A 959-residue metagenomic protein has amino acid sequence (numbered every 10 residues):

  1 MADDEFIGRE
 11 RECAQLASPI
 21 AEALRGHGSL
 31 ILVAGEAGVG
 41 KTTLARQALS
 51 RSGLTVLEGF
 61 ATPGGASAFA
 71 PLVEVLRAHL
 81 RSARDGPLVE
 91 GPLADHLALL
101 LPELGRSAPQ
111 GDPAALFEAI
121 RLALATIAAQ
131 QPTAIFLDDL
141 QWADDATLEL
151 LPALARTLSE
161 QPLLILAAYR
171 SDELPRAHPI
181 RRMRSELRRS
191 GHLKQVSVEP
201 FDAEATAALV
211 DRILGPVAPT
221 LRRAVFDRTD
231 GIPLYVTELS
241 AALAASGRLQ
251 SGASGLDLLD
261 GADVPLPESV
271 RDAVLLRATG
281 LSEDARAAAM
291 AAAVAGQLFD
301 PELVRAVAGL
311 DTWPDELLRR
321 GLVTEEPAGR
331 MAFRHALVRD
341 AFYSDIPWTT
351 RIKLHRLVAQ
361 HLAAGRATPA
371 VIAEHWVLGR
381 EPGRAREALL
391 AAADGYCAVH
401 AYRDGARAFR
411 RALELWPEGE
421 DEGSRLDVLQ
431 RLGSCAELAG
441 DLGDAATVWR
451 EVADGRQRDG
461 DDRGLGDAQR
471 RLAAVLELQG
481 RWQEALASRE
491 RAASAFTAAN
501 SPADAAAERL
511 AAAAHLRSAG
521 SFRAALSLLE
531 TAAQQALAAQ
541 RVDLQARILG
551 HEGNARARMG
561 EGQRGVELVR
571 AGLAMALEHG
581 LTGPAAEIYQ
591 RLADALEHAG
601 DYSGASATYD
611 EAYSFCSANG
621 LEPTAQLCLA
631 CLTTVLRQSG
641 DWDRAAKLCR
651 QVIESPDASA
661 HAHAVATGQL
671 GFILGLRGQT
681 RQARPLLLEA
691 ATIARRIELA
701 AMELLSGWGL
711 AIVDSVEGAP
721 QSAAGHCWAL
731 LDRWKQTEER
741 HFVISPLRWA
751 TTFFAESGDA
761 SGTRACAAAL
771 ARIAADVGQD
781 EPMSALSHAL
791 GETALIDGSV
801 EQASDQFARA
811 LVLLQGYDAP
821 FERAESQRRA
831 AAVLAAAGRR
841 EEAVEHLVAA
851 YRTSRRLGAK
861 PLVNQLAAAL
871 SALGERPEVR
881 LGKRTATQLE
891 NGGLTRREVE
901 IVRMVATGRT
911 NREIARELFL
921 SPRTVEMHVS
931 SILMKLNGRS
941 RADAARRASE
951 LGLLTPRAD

Functional and structural regions predicted by a protein language model:
G28-L30, L44-A48, P132, D311-W313 (+15 more regions): Extended alpha-helical scaffolding segments used for macromolecular assembly and cargo binding
E36-A66: P-loop NTPase Walker A phosphate-binding motif
G38, A341, E374, A391-A398 (+13 more regions): Tandem amphipathic alpha-helical repeat scaffolds
T43, L99, S159-T220, A224 (+5 more regions): Alpha-helical sensor/transducer elements of the RecA-like P-loop NTPase core
A70-A134, S185-H192, F201-D211, G215 (+4 more regions): Conserved Walker-type P-loop NTP-binding/catalytic site
E204-W416, A774: Short secondary-structure boundary elements
G365-A367, G379, V399-H400, E418-D421 (+17 more regions): Short coil/turn linkers that connect adjacent helices within long alpha-helical scaffolds, especially alpha-solenoid
D805, S871, L881-L936, D943-D959: Helix-turn-helix DNA-binding segment
